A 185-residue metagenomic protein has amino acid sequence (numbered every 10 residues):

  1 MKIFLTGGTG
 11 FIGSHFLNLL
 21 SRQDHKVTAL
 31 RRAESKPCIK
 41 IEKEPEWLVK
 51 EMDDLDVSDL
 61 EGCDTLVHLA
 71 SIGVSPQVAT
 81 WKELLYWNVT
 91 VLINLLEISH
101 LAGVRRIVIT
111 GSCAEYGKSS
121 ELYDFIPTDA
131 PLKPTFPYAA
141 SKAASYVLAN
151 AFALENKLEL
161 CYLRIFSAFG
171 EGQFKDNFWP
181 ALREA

Functional and structural regions predicted by a protein language model:
I3-Q23: N-terminal Rossmann NAD(P)H-binding glycine-rich loop of SDR-like oxidoreductase domains
T6, L30, L66-I72, I107-C113 (+1 more regions): SDR active-site strand-loop-helix element
K40, P76-E83, K118-Y123, F174-K175: Conserved catalytic-core motifs of eukaryotic protein kinase domains, centered on the activation segment
E42-D54: Rossmann-fold cofactor-recognition segment
E51-W87: NAD(P)H-binding glycine-rich loop region in Rossmannoid oxidoreductase-like domains and their noncatalytic homologs
I93-F136: Conserved Rossmann-fold NAD(P)-dependent oxidoreductase catalytic core, especially the SDR/UDP-sugar
Y123, V147-A185: NAD(P)-dependent short-chain dehydrogenase/reductase
S141-A144: Active-site helix of classical SDR
